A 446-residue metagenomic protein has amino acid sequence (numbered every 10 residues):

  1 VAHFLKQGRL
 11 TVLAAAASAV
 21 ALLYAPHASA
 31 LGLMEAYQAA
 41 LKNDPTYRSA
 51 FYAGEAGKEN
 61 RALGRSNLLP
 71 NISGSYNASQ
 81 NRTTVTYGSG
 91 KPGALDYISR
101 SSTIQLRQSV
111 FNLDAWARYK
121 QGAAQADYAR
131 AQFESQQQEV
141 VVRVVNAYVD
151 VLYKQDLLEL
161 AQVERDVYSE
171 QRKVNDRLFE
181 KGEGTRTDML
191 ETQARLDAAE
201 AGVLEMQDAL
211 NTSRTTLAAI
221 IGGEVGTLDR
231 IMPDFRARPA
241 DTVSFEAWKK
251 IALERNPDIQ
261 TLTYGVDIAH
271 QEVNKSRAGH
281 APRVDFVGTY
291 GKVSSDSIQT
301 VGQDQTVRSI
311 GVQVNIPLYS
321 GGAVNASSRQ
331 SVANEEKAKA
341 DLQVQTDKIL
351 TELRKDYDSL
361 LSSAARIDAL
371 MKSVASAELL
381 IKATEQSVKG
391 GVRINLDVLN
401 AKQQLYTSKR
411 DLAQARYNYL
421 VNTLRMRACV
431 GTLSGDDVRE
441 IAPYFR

Functional and structural regions predicted by a protein language model:
A2-H3, Q7, E139-I251, D356-S359 (+3 more regions): Periplasmic alpha-helical coiled-coil/stalk elements that build and connect Gram-negative outer-membrane
K6, D411-R446: Acidic, low-complexity, intrinsically disordered peripheral segments
A28-N77, T83, V225-D267, P317-L318 (+2 more regions): Bacterial Sec-pathway N-terminal export signals of envelope proteins
R48, N71-D96, S109-S135, Q260 (+4 more regions): Small/polar (Gly/Ser/Thr/Ala-rich) solvent-exposed segments that form structured loops/beta-strands/short helices used
S49-G64, Q136, V140-A161, R177 (+4 more regions): Amphipathic alpha-helical coiled-coil segments
R100-L106, W248, R308-V314: Hydrophobic, lipid-facing positions within transmembrane beta-strands of outer-membrane proteins
